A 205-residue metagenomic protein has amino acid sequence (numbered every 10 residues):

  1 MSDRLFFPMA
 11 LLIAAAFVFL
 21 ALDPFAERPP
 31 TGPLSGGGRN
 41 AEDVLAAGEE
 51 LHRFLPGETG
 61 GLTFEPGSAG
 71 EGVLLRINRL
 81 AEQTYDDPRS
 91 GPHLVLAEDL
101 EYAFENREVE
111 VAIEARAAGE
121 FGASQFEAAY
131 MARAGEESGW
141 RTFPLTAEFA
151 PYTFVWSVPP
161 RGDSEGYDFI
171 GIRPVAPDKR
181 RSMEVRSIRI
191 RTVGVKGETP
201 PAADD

Functional and structural regions predicted by a protein language model:
M1-I13: N-terminal Sec-pathway targeting helices
M9, F17-S68, G197-D205: Extracellular carbohydrate-recognition regions
G67-S90, P144: Short carbohydrate-recognition loop motifs
L96-F121: Extra-cytoplasmic beta-strand recognition segments
E108-E110, E114, A147-F154, M183: Trp-centered recognition loops
R116-F126, A134, D178-R180: Extended, low-complexity, turn-rich repeat/linker tracts enriched in Gly/Pro/Ser/Thr and Asp/Glu that occur
G135-G166: Extracellular carbohydrate recognition and processing domains and analogous Trp-centered ligand-binding platforms
S157-D204: Extracellular beta-strand ligand-recognition surfaces/modules
